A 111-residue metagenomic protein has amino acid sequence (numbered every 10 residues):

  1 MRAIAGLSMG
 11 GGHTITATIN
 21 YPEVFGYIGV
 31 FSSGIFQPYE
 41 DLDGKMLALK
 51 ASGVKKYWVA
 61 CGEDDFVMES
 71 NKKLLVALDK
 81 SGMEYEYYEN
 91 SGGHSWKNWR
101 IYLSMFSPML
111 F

Functional and structural regions predicted by a protein language model:
M1-F111: Non-catalytic cap/lid and distal C-terminal segments of serine-dependent acyl enzymes
